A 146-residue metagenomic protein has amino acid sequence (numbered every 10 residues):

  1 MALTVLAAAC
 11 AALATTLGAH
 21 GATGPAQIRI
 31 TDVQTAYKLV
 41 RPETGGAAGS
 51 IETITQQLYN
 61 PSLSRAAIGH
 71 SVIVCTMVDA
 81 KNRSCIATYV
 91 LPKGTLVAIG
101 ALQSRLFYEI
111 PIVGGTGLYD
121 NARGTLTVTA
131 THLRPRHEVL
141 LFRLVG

Functional and structural regions predicted by a protein language model:
A2-T15: Bacterial N-terminal signal peptides
A14-G146: Targeting-peptide/extracellular-domain and disordered-appendage signature
